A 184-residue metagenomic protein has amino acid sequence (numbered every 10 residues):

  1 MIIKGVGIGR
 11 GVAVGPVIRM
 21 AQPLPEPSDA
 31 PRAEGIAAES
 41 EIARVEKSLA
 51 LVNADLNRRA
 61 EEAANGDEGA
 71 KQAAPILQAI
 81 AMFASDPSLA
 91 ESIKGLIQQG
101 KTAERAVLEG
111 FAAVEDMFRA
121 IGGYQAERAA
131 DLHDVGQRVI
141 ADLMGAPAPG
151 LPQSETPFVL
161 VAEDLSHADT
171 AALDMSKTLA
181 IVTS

Functional and structural regions predicted by a protein language model:
M1-S184: Non-catalytic, soluble scaffold/interaction modules
